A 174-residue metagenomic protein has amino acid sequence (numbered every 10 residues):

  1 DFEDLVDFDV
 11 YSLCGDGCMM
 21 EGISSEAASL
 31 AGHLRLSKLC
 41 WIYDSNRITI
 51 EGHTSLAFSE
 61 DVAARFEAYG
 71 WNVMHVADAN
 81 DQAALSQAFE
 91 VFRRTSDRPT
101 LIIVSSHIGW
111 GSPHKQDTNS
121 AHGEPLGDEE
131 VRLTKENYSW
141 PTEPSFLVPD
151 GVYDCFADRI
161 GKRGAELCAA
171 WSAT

Functional and structural regions predicted by a protein language model:
L5-F8, L13-C14, C18-G22, C40-I42 (+1 more regions): Conserved acidic/glycine
G15-R35: Glycine- and Gly-Pro-enriched alpha-helical subdomains that act as flexible, kink-prone "lid/hinge" or packing modules
